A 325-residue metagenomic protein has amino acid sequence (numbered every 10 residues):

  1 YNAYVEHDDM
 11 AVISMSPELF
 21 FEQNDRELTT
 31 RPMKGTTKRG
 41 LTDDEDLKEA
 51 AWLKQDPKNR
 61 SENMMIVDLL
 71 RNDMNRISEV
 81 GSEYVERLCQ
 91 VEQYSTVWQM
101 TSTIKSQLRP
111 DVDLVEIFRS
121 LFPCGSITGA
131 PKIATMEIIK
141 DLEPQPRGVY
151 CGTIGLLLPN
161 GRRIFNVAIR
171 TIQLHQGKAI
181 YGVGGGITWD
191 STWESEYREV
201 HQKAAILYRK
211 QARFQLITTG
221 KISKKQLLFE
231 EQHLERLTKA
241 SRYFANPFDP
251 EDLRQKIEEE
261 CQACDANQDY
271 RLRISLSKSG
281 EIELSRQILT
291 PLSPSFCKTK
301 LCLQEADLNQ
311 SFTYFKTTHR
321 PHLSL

Functional and structural regions predicted by a protein language model:
Y1-T219, S223: Extended alpha-helical targeting/anchoring segments, especially N-terminal organellar/secretory targeting helices
N63, M100, V167, Q176 (+3 more regions): Helix-start/capping segments and mature chain N-termini
